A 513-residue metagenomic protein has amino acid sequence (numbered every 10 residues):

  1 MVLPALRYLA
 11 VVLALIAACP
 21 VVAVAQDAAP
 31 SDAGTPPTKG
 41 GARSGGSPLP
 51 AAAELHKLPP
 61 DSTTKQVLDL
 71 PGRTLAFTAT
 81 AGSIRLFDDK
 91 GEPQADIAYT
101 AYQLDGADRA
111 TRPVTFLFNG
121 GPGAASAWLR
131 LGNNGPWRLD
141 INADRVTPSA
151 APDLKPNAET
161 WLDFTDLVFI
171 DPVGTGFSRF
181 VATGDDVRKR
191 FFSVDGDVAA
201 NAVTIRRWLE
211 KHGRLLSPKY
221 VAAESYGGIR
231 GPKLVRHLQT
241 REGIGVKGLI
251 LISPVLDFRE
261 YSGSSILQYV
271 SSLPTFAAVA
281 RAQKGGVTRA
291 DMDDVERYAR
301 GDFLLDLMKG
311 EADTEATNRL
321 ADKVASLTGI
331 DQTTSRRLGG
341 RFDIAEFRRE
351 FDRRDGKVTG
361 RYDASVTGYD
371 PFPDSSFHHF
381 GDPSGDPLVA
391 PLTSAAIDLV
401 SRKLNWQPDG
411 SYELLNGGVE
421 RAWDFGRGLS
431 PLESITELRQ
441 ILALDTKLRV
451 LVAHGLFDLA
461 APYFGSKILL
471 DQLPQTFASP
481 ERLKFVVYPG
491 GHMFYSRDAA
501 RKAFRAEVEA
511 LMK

Functional and structural regions predicted by a protein language model:
S31-P50, G91-F192, D471: N-terminal cap/lid subdomain of alpha/beta-hydrolase-fold enzymes
W137-D140, V235, Q239-S326: A catalytic-pocket lid/entrance helix-loop region that shapes and gates access to the active site across common
A199-S217: Conserved acidic catalytic loop of the alpha/beta-hydrolase fold
R214-Y226: Alpha/beta-hydrolase fold nucleophile elbow
D313-A460: Alpha/beta-hydrolase fold catalytic core
L448, P462-Q472: Short alpha-helix in the alpha/beta-hydrolase fold that links the catalytic acid
Q475-H492: Catalytic histidine neighborhood in serine/cysteine hydrolases with alpha/beta-hydrolase-type architecture
G491-A499: Catalytic histidine-centered segment of alpha/beta-hydrolase-like enzymes
